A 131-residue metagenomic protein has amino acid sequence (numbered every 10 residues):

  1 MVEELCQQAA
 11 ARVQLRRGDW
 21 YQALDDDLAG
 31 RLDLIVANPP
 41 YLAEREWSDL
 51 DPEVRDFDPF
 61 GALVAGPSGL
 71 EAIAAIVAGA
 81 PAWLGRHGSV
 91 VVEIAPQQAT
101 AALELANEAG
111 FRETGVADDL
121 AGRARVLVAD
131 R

Functional and structural regions predicted by a protein language model:
M1-R131: S-adenosylmethionine
